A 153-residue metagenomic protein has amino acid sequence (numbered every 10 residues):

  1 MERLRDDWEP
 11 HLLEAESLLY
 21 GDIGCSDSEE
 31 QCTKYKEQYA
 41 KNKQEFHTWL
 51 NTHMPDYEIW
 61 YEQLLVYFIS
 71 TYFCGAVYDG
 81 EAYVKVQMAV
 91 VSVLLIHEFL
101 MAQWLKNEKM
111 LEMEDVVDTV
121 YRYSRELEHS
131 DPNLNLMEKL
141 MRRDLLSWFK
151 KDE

Functional and structural regions predicted by a protein language model:
M1-E153: Hydrophobic, aromatic-lined core segments that form the binding pocket/scaffold for planar heteroaromatic ligands
